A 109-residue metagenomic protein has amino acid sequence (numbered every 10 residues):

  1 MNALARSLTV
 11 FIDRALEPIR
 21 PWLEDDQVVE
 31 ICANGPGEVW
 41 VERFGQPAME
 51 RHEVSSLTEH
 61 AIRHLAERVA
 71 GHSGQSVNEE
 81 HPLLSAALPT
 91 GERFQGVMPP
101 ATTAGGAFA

Functional and structural regions predicted by a protein language model:
M1-E53: N-terminal anchoring/assembly modules that precede and organize ATP-driven motor systems
E38, E42, A48-A109: P-loop NTP-binding catalytic core
